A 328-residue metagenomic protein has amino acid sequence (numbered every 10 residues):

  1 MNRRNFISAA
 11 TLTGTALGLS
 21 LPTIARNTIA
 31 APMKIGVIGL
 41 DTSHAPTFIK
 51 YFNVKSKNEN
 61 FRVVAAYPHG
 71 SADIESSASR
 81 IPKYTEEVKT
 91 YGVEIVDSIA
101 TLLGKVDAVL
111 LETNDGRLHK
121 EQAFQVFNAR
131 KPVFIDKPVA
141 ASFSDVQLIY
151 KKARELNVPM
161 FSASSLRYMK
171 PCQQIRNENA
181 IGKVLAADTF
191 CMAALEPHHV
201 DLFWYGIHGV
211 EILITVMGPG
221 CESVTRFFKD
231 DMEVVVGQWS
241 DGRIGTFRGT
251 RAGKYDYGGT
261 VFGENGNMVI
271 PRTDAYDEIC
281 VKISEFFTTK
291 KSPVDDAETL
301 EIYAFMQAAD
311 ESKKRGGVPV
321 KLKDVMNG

Functional and structural regions predicted by a protein language model:
N2-A129, R154-E155, K229, R315 (+2 more regions): N-terminal glycine-/serine-/threonine-rich beta1-alpha1-beta2 phosphate-ribose binding loop of Rossmann-like
L12, G258-G328: C-terminal active-site/capping subdomain that shapes the small-molecule cofactor and substrate pocket of enzyme
A45, C172, G209-V210, Y276 (+2 more regions): A general structural signal for well-ordered alpha-helical segments in protein cores
D97, I135, M160-S162: Hydrophobic residues in well-ordered beta-strands that form the structural core
Q122, I149, I175, A308-A309: Aromatic/hydrophobic pocket-lining residues that form π-stacking "cages" and hydrophobic walls in ligand
R130-P132, K137-P138: Short helix/strand-capping hinge loops at secondary-structure junctions that flank key functional elements
V139-H199: A contiguous active-site-proximal alpha/beta segment in oxidoreductase catalytic domains
D188-K254, A297-A304: Rossmann-like dinucleotide-binding domain that binds NAD(P)(H)
